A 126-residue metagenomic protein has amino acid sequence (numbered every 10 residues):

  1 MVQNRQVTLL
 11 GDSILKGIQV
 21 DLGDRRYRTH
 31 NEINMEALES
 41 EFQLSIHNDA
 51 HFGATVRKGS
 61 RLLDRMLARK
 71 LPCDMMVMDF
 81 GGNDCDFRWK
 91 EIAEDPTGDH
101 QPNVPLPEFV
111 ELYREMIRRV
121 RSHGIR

Functional and structural regions predicted by a protein language model:
M1-A50, L67-P72, M76: Serine-esterase "nucleophile elbow" of acetyl-processing enzymes
V2, S60-R126: Alpha-helical cap/lid subdomain in secreted, periplasmic, or secretory-pathway luminal O-acyl-processing enzymes
I14-L15, G53-A54, G82-C85: Short, solvent-exposed loop/turn segments at secondary-structure junctions
I18-Q19, R57, F87: Short N-terminal helix/helix-N-cap motif within the alpha/beta-hydrolase-1
D49-R57: Functional beta-strand-loop-alpha-helix junction segments that form "active/interaction loops" within catalytic
